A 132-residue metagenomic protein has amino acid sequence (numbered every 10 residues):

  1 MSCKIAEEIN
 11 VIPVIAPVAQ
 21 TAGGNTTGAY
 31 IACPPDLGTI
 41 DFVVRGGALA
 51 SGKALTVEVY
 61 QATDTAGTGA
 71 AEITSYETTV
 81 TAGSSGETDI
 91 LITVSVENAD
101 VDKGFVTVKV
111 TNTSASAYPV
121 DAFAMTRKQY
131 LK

Functional and structural regions predicted by a protein language model:
M1-I15, D102, T111-K132: C-terminal interaction-tip segments
S2-C3, Y60-Q61, E72, K103-T107: Residue-level signal for functionally critical sites in structured catalytic/ligand-binding pockets
C3-I5, T26-G38, V96-G104: Short, surface-exposed loop and linker segments with low hydrophobicity and enrichment for Pro/Ser/Thr
P17-C33, L49-Y76, T81-V96, S114-A117: Surface-exposed ligand/attachment interfaces on beta-rich extracellular proteins
G38-V43, A99-A117: Noncatalytic modules at the cell exterior or secretory-pathway interfaces, chiefly beta-strand-rich lectin/adhesion
R45-G47: Long, repeat-rich segments with strong aromatic
V57, V94, V108, A122-A124: Generic structural motif
